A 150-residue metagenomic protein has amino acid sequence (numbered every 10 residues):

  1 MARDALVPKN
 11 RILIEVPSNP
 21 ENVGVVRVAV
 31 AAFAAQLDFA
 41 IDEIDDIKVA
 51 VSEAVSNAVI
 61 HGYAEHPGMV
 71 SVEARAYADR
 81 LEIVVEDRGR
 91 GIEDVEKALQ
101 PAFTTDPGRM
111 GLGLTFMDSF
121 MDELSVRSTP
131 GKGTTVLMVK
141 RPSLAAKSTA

Functional and structural regions predicted by a protein language model:
M1-L13, A58-A150: Conserved beta-strand-loop-beta-strand hairpin that lines the nucleotide-binding pocket of ATP/GTP-utilizing enzymes
L13-V25: STAS-typified acidic loop motif
S18-N19, E43, A102: A generic structural signal for short
G24-S52: Conserved short strand/loop->alpha-helix "switch" segment adjacent to the catalytic nucleotide/phosphoryl-transfer site
E53, N57: Conserved polar catalytic motif of the HATPase_c/GHKL fold
